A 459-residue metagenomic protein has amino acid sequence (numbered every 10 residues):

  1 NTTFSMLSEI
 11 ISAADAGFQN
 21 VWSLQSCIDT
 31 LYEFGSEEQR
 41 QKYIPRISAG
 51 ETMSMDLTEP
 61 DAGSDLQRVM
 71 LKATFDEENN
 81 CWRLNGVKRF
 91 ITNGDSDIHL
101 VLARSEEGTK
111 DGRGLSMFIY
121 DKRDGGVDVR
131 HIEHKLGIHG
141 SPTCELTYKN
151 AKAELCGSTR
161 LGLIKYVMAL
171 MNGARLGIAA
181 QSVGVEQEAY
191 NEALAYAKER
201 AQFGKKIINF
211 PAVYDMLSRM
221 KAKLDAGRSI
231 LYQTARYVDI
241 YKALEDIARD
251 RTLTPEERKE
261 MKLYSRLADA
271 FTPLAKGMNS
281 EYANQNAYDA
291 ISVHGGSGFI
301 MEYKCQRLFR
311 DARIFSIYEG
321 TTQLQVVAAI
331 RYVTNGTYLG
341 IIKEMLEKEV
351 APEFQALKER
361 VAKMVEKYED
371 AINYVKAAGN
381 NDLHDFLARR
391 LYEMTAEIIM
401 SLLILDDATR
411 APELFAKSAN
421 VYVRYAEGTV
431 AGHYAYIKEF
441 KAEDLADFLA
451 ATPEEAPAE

Functional and structural regions predicted by a protein language model:
N1-P45, A49, T92-G94, D311 (+2 more regions): Internal helix-loop-helix
N1-Q19, L57-D61, V87-R89, K198 (+1 more regions): Active-site beta-strand/loop segments that form the cofactor-binding cradle of oxidoreductase flavoproteins
M6, G336, E344, K348-E459: C-terminal amphipathic alpha-helical interaction region
A49-L57: A short, Trp-centered hydrophobic/proline-enriched beta-strand micro-motif
N80-V127: A short core secondary-structure module
R123-G126, R130, P142-A174, N191-N209 (+3 more regions): A glycine-rich, basic-preceded beta-loop-alpha segment at the flavin cofactor/substrate interface of flavin-utilizing
I138, K259-L346, K417-N420, E427-E459: Alpha-helix capping/hinge segments and adjacent helical runs
D225-K276, I372-F386, L405-T409, E413: C-terminal helix-coil-helix/basic helical segment that borders enzyme active sites and/or dimer interfaces and provides
